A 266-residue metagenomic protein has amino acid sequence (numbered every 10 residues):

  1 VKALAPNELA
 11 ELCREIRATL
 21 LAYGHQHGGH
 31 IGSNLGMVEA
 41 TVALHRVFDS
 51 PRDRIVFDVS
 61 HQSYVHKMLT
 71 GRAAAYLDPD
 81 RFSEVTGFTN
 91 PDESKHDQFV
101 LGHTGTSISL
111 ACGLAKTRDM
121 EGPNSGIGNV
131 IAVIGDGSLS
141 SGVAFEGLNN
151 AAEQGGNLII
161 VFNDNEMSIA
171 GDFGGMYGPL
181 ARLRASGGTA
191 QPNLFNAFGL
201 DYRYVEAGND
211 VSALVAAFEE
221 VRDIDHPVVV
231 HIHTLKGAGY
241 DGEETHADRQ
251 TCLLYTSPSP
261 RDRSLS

Functional and structural regions predicted by a protein language model:
V1-Y23, L194-F195, E243-L254: Cofactor-/ligand-binding subdomain signature composed of acidic, glycine-rich, tryptophan-containing flexible loops
K2, L21-G29, E93-F99, L200-R203: Glycine- and acidic
H27-N34, P227-H231: Flexible, glycine/charged-enriched surface loops at secondary-structure junctions
H30-Q154: Cofactor-binding active-site loop characterized by glycine-rich and histidine/acidic residues
D97-L254: Glycine-rich ThDP/TPP pyrophosphate-binding loop and its adjacent helix/strand module within ThDP-dependent enzymes
Y255-P260: Conserved small/polar residues in nucleotide/adenosyl-binding loops
R263-S266: N-terminal low-complexity segments that are often proline-rich with Ser/Thr-Pro
